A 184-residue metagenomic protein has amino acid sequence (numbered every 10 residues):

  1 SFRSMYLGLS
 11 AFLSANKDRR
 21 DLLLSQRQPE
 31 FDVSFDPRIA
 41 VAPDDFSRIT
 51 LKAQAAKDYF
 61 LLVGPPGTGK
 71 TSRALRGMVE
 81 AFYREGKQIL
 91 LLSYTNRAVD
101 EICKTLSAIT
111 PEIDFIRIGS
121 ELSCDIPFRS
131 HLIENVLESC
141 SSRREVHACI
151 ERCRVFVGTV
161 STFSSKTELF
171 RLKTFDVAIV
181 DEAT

Functional and structural regions predicted by a protein language model:
S1-L51, A55, S107, E112 (+2 more regions): Pre-ATPase regulatory/linker segments immediately N-terminal to the P-loop/RecA-like helicase/translocase core
A53, P65, S93-Y94, E182: Conserved residues at beta->alpha junctions
A56-L62, G86-Q88: Pre-Walker A (Motif I) flank of P-loop NTPase domains
V63, L92-Y94, G158, A178: Generic beta-strand/beta-sheet core signal
P66-T68, R73-A74, M78-S107, D114-G119: Conserved RecA-like ASCE P-loop NTPase motor core of nucleic-acid helicases/translocases
N96-V99, L122-C124, T162-S164, T184: Conserved nucleotide-binding/hydrolysis micro-motifs of P-loop NTPases
V136-T184: Conserved RecA-like ASCE ATPase "motif II neighborhood" in helicase/translocase motors
